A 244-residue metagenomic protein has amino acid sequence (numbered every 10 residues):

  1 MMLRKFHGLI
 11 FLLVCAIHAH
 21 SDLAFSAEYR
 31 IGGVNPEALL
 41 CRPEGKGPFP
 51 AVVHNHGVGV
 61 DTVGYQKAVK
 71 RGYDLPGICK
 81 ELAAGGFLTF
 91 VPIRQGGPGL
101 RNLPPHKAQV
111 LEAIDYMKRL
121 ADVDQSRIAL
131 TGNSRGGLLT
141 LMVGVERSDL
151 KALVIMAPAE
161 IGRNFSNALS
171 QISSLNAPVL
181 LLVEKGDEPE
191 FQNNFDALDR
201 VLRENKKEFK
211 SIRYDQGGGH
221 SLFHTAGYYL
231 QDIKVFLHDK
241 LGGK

Functional and structural regions predicted by a protein language model:
D22-G47: N-terminal cap/lid segment of alpha/beta-hydrolase-fold proteins
G47-F49, V58-P98: Short substrate-entry loop that stabilizes the transition state in hydrolases
N55, M156, Y214-D215: Alpha/beta-hydrolase
N55-G57, V183: The conserved beta1-alpha1 loop
D74, L100-A121: Alpha/beta-hydrolase active-site loop
E112-S174: Primarily recognizes the serine-hydrolase "nucleophile elbow" in alpha/beta-hydrolase and SGNH/GDSL folds
A152, A157-K210: The feature captures the conserved acid-bearing segment of alpha/beta-hydrolase catalytic domains
K206-K244: C-terminal catalytic histidine-bearing segment of alpha/beta-hydrolase fold enzymes
